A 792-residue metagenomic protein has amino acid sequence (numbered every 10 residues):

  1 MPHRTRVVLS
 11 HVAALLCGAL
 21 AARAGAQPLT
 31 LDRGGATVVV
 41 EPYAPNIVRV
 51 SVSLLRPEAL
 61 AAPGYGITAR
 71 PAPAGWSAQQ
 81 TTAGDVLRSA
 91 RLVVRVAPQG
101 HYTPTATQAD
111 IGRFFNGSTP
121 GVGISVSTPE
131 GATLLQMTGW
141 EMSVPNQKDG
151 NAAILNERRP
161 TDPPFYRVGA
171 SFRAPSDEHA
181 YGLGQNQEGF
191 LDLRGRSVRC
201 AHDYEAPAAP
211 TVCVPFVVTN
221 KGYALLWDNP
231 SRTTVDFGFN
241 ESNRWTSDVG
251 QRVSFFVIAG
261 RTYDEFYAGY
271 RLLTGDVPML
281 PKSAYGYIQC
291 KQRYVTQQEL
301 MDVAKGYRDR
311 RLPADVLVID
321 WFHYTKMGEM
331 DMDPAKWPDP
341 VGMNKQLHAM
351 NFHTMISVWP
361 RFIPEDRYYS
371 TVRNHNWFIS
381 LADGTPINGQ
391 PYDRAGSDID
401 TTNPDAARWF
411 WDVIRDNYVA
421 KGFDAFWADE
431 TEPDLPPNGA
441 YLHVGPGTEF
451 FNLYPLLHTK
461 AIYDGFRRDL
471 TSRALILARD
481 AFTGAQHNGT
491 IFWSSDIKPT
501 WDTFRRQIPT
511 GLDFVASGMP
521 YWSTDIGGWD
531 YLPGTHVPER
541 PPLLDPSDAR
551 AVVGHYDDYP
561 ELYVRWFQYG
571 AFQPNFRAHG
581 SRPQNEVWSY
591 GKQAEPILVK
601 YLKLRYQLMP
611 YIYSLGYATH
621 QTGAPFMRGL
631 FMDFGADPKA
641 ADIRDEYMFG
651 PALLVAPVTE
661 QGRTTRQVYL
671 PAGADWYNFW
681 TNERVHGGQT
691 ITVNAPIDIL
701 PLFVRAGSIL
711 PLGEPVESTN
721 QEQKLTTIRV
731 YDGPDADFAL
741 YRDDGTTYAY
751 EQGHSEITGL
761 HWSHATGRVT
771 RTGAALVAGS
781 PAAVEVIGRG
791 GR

Functional and structural regions predicted by a protein language model:
M1-A13: Bacterial N-terminal signal peptides that target proteins for export
A19-A22: N-terminal signal peptide c-region/cleavage motif recognized by signal peptidases
G25-Q27: Boundary of Sec targeting at the N-terminus
V40, V50-V52, L87, R91-V94 (+2 more regions): Short, well-ordered beta-strand segments enriched in hydrophobic/aromatic residues
E41-D85: A low-complexity, Ser/Thr/Gly/Pro-enriched, surface-exposed linker/loop concept that marks segments flanking
G64-G66, S127, Q136, R158 (+4 more regions): Aromatic- and carboxylate-enriched substrate-binding clefts and catalytic-loop regions of carbohydrate-active enzymes
Q79-P281, K291-Q292, Q297, A304-D309 (+2 more regions): Catalytic and substrate-binding clefts that recognize carbohydrates or anionic sugar/phosphate headgroups
D464-G465, T471-A474, A481-F492, F514-T524 (+3 more regions): Catalytic core of carbohydrate-active enzymes
